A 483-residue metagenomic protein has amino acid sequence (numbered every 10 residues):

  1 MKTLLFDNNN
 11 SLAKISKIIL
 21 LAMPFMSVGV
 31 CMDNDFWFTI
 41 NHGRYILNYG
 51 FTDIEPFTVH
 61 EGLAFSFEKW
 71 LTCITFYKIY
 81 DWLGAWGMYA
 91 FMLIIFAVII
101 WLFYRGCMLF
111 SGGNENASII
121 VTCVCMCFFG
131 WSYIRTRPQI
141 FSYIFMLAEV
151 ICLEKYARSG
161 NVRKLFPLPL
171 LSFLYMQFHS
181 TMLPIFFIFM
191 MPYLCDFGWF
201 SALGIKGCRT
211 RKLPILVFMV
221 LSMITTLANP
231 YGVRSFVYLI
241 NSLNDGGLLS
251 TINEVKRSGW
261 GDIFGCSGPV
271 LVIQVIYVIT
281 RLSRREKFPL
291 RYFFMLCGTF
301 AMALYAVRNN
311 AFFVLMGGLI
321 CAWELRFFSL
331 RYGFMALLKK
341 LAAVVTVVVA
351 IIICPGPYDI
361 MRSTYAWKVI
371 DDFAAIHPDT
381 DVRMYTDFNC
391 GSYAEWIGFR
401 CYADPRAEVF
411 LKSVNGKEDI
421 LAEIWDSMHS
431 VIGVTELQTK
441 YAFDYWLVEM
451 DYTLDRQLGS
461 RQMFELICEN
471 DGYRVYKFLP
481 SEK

Functional and structural regions predicted by a protein language model:
C31-D35, L47-T52, H60-E61, R137 (+2 more regions): Transmembrane catalytic cores of multi-pass membrane glycosyltransferases and polysaccharide-assembly enzymes
A90-S111: Transmembrane-helix motifs of polytopic, lipid-linked glycan transferases
L102, M126, F141-R158, M190-F197: Specific aromatic-rich, kink-prone transmembrane helix
F129-G130, I151-C152, K164-S180, I188-M190 (+2 more regions): Membrane-interface alpha helices of multi-pass inner-membrane proteins
Y133-F141: Short acidic/glycine- and proline-prone juxtamembrane loop motifs at membrane-interface regions of multi-pass membrane
L147-L165, Y277-R285: Membrane-interface transmembrane helices that cradle and orient dolichyl/undecaprenyl
K155-F173, K212-V217, L290-L296: Short hydrophobic alpha-helices at membrane interfaces in multi-pass membrane enzymes
H377-K417, T439-D451: Short periplasmic/luminal acceptor-recognition loop of GT-C membrane glycosyltransferases, typified by
